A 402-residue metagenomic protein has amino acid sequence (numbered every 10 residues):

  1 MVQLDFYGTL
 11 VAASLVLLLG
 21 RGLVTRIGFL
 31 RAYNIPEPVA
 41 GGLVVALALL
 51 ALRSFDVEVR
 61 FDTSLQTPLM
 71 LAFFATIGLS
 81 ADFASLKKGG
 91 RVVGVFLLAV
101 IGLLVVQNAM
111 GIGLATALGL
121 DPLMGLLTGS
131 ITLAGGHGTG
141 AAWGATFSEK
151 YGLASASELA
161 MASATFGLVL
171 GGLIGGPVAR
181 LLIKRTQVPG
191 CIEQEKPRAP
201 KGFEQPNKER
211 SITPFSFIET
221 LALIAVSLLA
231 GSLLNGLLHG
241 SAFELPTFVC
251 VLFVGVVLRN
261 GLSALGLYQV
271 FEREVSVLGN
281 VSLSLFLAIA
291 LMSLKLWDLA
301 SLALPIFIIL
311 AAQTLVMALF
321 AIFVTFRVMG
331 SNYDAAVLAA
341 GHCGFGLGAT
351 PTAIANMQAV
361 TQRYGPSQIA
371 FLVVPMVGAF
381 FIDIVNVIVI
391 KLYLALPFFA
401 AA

Functional and structural regions predicted by a protein language model:
M1-F6, F29-I35, V57-Q66, S155-S163 (+3 more regions): Interfacial loop-to-helix junctions that mark the boundaries of transmembrane helices in multi-pass membrane
V2-L15, R60-F74, L123-S130, A242-V254 (+3 more regions): Structural signature of hydrophobic alpha-helical transmembrane segments
V16, L43-A51, D62-G90, L252-L262 (+1 more regions): Hydrophobic transmembrane alpha-helices of secondary-active transporters and Na+-translocating membrane complexes
V16-L17, L168-A264: Membrane-embedded hairpin module used as a gating/binding unit in multi-pass transport and secretion proteins
P68, D82-I112, A164, L221 (+2 more regions): Entry/N-cap segments of selected transmembrane alpha helices and their immediately preceding amphipathic helices
G113-L120, A164-E204, F323-Y333, G378-A402: Juxtamembrane and boundary regions of transmembrane helices in multi-pass small-molecule transporters and channels
L114-L159, F166, V178, P197 (+1 more regions): Alpha-helical membrane segments and immediately flanking helix-loop junctions that form or couple to the substrate/ion
L223-V324: Transmembrane helical segments that form the transport core of multi-pass membrane transport proteins
